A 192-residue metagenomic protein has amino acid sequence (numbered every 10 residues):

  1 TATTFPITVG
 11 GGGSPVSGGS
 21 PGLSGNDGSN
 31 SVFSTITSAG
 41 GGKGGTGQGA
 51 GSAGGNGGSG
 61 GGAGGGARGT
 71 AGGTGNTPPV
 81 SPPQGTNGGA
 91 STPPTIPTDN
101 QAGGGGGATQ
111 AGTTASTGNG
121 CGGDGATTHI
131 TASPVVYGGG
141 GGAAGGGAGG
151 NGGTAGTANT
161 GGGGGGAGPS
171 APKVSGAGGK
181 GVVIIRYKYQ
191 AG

Functional and structural regions predicted by a protein language model:
T1-G192: Low-complexity, glycine/proline-biased repetitive segments and flexible coils/loops
